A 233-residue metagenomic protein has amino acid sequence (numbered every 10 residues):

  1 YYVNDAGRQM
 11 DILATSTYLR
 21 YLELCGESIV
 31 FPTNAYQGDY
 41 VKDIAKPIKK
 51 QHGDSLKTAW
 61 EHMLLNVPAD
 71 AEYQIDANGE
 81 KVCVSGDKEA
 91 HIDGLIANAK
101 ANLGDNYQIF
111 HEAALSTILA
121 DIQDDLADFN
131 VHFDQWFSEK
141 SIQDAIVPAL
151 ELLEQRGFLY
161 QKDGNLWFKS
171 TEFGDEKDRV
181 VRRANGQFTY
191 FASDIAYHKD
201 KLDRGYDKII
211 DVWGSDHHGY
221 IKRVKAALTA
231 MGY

Functional and structural regions predicted by a protein language model:
Y1-Y233: NTP-dependent nucleotidyl-transfer catalytic core
